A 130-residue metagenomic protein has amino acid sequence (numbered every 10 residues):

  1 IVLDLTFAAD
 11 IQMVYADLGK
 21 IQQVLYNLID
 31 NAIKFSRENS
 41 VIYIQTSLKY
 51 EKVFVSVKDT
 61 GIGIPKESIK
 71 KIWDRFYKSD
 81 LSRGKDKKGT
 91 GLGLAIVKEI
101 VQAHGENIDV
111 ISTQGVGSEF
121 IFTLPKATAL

Functional and structural regions predicted by a protein language model:
V2-Q12: Conserved catalytic submotifs in the C-terminal HATPase_c
A32-I33: Short helix-loop "hinge" at the ATP-lid/N-box region of the Bergerat-fold HATPase_c
N39-E51: Short beta-strand/loop element within the Bergerat-fold HATPase_c
D59: Acidic ATP/Mg2+-coordinating residue in the GHKL
I64-K78: Short conserved segment of the HATPase_c
G93, V97: Short alpha-helical Gxxx[C/S/T] motif in the catalytic ATP-binding
G105-E106: Conserved glycine-rich
